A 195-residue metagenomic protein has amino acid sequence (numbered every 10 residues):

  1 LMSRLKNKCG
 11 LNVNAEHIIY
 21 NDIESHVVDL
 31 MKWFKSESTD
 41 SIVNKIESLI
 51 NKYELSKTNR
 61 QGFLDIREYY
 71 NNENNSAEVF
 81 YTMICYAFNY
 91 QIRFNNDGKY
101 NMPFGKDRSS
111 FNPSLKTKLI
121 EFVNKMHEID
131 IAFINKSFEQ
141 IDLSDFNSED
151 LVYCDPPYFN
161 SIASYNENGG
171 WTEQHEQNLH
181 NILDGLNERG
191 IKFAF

Functional and structural regions predicted by a protein language model:
L1-E68: SAM cofactor-binding core of SAM-dependent methyltransferases, primarily the Rossmann-like beta-alpha-beta module
L5-K8, K125, D145, I182 (+1 more regions): Hydrophobic helix-cap positions at the C-terminus of alpha-helices in RecA-like/P-loop ATPase nucleotide-binding cores
A15, N147-E149, G190: A general structural motif
M31, Y81, F193: A residue-level signal for conserved active-site and pocket-lining positions in enzyme catalytic cores
S38-Y153, P157-S164, N178: SAM-dependent nucleic-acid methyltransferase catalytic core
S161-E173: Glycine-rich phosphate-binding "P-loop"
Q177-F195: Conserved Class I SAM-dependent methyltransferase catalytic core
